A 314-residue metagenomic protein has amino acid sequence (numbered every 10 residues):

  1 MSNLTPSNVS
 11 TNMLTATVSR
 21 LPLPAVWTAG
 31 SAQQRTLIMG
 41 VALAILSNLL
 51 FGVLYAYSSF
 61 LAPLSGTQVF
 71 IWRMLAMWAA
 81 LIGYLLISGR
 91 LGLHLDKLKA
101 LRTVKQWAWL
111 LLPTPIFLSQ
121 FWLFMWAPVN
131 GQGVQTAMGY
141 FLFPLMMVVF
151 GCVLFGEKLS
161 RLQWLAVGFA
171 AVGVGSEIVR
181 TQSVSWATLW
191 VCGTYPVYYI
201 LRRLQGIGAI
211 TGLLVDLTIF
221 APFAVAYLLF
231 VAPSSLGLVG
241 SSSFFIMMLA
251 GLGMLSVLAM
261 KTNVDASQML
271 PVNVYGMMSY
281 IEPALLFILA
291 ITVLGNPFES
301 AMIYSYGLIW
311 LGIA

Functional and structural regions predicted by a protein language model:
S2, P6, N12-I71, G168 (+2 more regions): Glycine-/small-residue-enriched transmembrane alpha-helix faces in small-molecule transporters and effluxers
S2-L46, A79-L111, R161, L213 (+2 more regions): Membrane-interface interhelical linkers
L14, L21-W27, M74, Y280-A314: C-terminal-most transmembrane helix of multi-pass membrane proteins
I45-V53, Y57, L111-P128, W190-L201 (+2 more regions): Hydrophobic alpha-helical transmembrane segments of multi-pass membrane transport proteins, especially secondary
A56-G66, L95-L98, V129-Q132, V174-G175 (+3 more regions): Membrane-interface helix termini and inter-helical loops of multi-pass transporters
L61, V69, R73, A127-P128 (+6 more regions): Hydrophobic/aromatic residues within transmembrane alpha-helices of multi-pass small-molecule transporters
A137-L142, A209-I219, V257-T292: Helix-helix packing/entry segments at the starts of transmembrane helices
L142-L162, A284-I303: C-terminal transmembrane-helix exit sites in multi-pass transporters
